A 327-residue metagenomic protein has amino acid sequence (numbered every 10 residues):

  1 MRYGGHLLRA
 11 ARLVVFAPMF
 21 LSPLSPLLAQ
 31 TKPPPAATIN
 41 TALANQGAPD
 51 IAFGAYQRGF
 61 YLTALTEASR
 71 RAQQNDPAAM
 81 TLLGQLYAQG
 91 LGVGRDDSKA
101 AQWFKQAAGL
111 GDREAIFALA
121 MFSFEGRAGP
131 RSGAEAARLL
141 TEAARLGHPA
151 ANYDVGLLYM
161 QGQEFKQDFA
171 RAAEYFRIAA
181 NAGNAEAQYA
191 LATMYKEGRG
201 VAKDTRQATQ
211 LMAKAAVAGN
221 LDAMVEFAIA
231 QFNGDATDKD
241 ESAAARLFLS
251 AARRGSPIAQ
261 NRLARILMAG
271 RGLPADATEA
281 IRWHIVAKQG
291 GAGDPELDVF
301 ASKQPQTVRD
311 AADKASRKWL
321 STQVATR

Functional and structural regions predicted by a protein language model:
A11-P23: Bacterial N-terminal signal peptides
L27-T81, Q85, A325-R327: N-terminal leader/linker segments that initiate helical-solenoid repeat arrays
K32-A37, P274-A275, K288-R327: Terminal, low-structured helical/coil segments at or just beyond the last alpha-helical repeat
L43-A44, A48, G59-F60, Q73-D76 (+18 more regions): Short helix-capping/linker turns of helical repeat alpha-solenoids
A48-A55, R70, L82-Q89, I116-E125 (+10 more regions): Hydrophobic face of amphipathic alpha-helices that form TPR/SEL1-like repeat modules and related alpha-solenoid
